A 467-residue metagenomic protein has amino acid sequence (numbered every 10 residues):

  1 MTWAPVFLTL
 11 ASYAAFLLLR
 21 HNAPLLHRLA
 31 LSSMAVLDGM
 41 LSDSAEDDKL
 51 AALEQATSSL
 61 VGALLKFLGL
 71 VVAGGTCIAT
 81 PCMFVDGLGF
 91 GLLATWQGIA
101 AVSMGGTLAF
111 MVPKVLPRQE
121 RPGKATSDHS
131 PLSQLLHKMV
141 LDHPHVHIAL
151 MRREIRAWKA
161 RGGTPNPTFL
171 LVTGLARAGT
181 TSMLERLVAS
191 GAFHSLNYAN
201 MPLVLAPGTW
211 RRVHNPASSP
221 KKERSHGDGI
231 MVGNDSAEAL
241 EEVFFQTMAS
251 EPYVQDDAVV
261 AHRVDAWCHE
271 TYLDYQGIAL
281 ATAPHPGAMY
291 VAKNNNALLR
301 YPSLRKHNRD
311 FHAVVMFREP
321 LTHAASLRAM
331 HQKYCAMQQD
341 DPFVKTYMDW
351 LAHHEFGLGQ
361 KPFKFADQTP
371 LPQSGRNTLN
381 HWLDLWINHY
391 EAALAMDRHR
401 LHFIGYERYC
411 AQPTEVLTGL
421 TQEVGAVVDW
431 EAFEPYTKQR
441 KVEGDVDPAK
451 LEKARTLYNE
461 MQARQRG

Functional and structural regions predicted by a protein language model:
M1-L17, G87-G98: Long, highly hydrophobic alpha-helical transmembrane signal-anchor segments
R20-D47: Membrane-interface amphipathic/juxtamembrane segments adjacent to transmembrane helices
D47-G74: Loop-to-transmembrane boundary segments
I78-E120: Alpha-helical transmembrane segments and their immediate juxtamembrane interface regions
R121-T164, C335-G467: PAPS-dependent sulfotransferases, especially Golgi type II membrane carbohydrate sulfotransferases
T181-H194: A conserved segment at the C-terminal end of the G1
A199-V291, Q360-P362: PAPS-dependent sulfation machinery
K293-N295, L304-A329: Conserved phosphate-donor/acceptor-positioning beta-strand/loop module used by diverse small-molecule
